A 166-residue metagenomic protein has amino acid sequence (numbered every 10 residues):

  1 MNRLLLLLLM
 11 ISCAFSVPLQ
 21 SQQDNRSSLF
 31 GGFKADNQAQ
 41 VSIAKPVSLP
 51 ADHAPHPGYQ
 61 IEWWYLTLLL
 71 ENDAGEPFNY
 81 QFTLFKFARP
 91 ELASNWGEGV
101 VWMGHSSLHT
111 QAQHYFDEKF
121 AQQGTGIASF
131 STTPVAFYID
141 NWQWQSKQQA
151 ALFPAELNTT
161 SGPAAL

Functional and structural regions predicted by a protein language model:
N2-L8: Sec-dependent signal peptide recognition, specifically the positively charged N-region followed immediately by
L4, C13-L166: Targeting-peptide/extracellular-domain and disordered-appendage signature
